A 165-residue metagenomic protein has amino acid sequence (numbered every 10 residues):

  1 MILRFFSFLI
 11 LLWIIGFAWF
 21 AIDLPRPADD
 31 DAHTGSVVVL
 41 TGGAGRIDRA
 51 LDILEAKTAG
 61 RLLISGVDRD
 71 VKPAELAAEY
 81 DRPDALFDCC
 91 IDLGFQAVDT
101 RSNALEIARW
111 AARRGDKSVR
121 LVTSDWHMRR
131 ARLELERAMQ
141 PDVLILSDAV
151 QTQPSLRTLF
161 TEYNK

Functional and structural regions predicted by a protein language model:
M1-A28: N-terminal type II signal-anchor transmembrane helix that functions as the membrane-insertion/stop-transfer segment
I22-F160: A structural signal for short, hydrophobic/glycine-enriched beta-strand patches
T161-K165: Short hydrophobic helices that act as membrane-entry/anchoring signals
